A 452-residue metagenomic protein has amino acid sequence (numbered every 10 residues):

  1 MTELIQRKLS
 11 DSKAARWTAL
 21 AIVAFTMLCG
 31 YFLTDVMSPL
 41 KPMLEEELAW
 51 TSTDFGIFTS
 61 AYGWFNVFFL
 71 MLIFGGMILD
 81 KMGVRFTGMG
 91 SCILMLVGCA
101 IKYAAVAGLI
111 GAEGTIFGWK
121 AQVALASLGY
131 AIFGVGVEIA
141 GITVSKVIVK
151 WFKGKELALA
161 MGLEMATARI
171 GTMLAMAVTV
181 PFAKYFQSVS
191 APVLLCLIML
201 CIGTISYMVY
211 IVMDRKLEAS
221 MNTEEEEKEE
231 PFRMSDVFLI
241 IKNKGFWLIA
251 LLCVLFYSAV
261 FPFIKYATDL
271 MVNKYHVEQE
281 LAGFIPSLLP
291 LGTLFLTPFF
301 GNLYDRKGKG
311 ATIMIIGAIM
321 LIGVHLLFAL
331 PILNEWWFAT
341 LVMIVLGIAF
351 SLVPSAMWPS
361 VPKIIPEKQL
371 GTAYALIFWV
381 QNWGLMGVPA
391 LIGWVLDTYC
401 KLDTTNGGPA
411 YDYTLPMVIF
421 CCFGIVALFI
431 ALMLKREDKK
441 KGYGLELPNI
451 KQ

Functional and structural regions predicted by a protein language model:
T2-K13, K216-I249, I450-Q452: Juxtamembrane intracellular "pre-TM" segments in multi-pass secondary transporters
M37-K41, N243-T297, P354, V388-P389: Extracytoplasmic gate region of multi-pass secondary transporters
S60-M77, S287-F300: Central cavity-lining transmembrane alpha-helices of secondary-active solute carriers, predominantly the Major
D80-C92, D305-I319: Cytoplasmic membrane-interface "Motif A"-like loop-to-helix N-cap segments of 12-TM Major Facilitator Superfamily
I93-W119, I319-L333: C-terminal ends and interior cores of transmembrane alpha-helices in multi-pass membrane transporters/permeases
V123, S127-T167: Cytoplasmic helix-loop-helix junction between adjacent transmembrane helices in 12-TM secondary transporters
E164-R215: Helix-loop-helix hairpin linking two adjacent transmembrane segments in secondary transporters
G310-M357: C-terminal transmembrane helical hairpin of 12-TM major facilitator-type secondary transporters
